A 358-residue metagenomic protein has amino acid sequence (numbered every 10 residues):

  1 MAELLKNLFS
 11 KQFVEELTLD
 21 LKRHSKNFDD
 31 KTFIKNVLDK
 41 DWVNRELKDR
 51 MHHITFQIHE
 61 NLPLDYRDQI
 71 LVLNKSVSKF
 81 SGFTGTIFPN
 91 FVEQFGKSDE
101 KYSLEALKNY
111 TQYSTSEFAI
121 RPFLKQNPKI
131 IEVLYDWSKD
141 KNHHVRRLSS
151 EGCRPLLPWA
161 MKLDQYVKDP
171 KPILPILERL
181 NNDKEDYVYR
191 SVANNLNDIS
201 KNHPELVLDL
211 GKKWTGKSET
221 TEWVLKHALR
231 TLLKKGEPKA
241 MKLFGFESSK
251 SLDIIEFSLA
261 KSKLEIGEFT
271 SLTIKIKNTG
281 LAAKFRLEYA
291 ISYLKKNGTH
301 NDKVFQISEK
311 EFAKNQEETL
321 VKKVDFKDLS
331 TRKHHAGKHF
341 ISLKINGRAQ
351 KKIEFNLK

Functional and structural regions predicted by a protein language model:
M1-A240, E265, S271-T273, A283: Surface-facing alpha-helical segments and adjacent helix-coil boundary elements at the starts of domains
K239-I254: Proline/serine/threonine-rich low-complexity linkers at boundaries of modular beta-sandwich domains
L252-I255, K296-E309: Short beta-strand and strand-turn-strand segments in soluble, beta-rich domains
S258-E265: Short beta-strand segments of immunoglobulin-like
F269-K277, L281-N297: Beta-strand-rich binding/interaction modules
K303-L329: A beta-strand/beta-hairpin structural motif
D328-K338: Short glycine/proline/serine/threonine-rich loop/turn segments at secondary-structure transition edges
D328-S330, K344-I353: Short acidic/polar inter-strand loop motif in beta-rich domains
